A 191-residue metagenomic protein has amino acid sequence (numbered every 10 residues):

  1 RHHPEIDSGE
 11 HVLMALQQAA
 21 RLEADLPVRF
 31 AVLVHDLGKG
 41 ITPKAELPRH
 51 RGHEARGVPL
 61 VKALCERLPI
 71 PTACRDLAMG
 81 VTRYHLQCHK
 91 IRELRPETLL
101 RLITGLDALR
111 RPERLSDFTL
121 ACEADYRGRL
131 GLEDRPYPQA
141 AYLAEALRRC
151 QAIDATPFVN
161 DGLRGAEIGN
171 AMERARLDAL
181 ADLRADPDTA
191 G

Functional and structural regions predicted by a protein language model:
R1-C122: Conserved, hydrophobic alpha-helical core segments of structured domains
P112-G191: Charged substrate- and nucleic-acid-binding regions of tRNA-handling and nucleotidyl-transfer enzymes, centered on
